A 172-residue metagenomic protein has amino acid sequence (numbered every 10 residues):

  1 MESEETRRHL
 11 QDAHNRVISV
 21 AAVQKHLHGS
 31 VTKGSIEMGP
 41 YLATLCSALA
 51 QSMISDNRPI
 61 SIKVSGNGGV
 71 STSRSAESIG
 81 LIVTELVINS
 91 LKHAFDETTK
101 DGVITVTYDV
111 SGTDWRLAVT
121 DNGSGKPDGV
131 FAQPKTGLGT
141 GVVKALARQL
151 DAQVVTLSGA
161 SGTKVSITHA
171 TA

Functional and structural regions predicted by a protein language model:
M1-I18, A22-S35, G39: Histidine phosphotransfer helical core of two-component systems
V23, L27, T44-P59, S78 (+2 more regions): Conserved short alpha-helical segment within the C-terminal cytosolic histidine kinase catalytic core
G34-I36, I54-V87, K92-F95, T99-V103: Conserved short strand/loop->alpha-helix "switch" segment adjacent to the catalytic nucleotide/phosphoryl-transfer site
D101-T113: Short beta-strand/loop element within the Bergerat-fold HATPase_c
G102, S161-V165: Glycine-rich GHKL/ HATPase_c ATP-binding element in histidine kinases
D114-T140: Glycine-rich/acidic phosphate-handling loop/turn and adjacent ATP-lid/helix of nucleotide-binding kinase/ATPase domains
L150-G159: Glycine-rich ATP-binding loops of the HATPase_c
